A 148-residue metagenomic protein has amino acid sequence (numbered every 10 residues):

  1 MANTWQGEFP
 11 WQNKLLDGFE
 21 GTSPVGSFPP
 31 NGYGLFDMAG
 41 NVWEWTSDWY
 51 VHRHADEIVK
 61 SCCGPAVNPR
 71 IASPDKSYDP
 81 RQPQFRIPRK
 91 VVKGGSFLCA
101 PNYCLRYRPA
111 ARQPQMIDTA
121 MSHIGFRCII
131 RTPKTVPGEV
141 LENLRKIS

Functional and structural regions predicted by a protein language model:
M1-P109, Q113, I117-A120, P137 (+1 more regions): Functional-site microenvironments in short loops/helix caps that host divalent-cation chemistry
S122-V136: Short, structured beta-strand segments at or near domain termini in extracellular proteins/domains
